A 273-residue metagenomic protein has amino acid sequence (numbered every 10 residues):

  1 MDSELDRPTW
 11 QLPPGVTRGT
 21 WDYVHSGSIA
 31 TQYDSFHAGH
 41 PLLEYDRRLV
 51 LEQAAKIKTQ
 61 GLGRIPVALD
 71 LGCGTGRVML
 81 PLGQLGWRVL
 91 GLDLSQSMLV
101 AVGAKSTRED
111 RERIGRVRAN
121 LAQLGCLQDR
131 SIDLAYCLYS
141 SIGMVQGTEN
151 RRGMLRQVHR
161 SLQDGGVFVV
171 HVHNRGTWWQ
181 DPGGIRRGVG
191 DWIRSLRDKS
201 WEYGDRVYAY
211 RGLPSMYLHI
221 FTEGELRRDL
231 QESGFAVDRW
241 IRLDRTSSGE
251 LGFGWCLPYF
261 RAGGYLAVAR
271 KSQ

Functional and structural regions predicted by a protein language model:
D2-G63, A262: Conserved class I S-adenosyl-L-methionine
R64-G72: Conserved class I S-adenosyl-L-methionine
R77-Q123: Class I SAM-dependent methyltransferase SAM/SAH-binding core
C126-A135: A short acidic, Gly/Pro-enriched loop at the edge of an enzyme's catalytic core that lines a small-molecule cofactor
L134-E149: A short SAM/SAH-binding and catalytic strip from SAM-dependent methyltransferases
R152-D164: A short glycine-rich, Lys/Arg-flanked "PGG" loop and its adjoining helix->strand segment in the class I
V169-D229, R239-S247: SAM-dependent methyltransferase
G254-Q273: Core SAM-dependent methyltransferase catalytic element
